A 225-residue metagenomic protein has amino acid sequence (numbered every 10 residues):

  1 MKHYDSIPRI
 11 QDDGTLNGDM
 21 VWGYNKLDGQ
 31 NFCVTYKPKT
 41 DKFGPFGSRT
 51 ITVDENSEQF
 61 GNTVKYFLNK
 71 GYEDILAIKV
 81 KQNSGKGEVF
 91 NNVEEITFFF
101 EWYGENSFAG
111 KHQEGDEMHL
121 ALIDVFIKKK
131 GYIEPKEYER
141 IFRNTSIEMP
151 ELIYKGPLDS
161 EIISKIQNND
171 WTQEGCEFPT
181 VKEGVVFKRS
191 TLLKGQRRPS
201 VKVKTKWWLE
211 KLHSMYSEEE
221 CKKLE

Functional and structural regions predicted by a protein language model:
M1-E225: Core nucleotide-handling region used for phosphoryl-transfer chemistry
